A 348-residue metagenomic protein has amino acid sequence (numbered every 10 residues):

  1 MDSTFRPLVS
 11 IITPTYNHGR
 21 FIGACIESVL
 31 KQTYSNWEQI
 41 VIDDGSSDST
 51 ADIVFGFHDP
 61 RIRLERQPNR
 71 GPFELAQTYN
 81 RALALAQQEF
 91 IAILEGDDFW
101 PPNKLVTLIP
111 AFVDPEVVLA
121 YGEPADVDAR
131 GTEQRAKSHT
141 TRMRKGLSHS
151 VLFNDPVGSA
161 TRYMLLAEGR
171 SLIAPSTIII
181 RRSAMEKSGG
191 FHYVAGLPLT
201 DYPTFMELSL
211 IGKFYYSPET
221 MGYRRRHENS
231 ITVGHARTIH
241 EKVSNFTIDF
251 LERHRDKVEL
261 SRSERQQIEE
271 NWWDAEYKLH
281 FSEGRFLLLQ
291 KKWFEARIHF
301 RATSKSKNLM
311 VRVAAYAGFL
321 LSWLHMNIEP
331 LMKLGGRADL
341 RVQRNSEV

Functional and structural regions predicted by a protein language model:
V9-F21, C25, Q32, I42: A conserved hydrophobic helix/loop-capping motif in glycosyltransferases and polysaccharide synthases
G23, D48-G56, F99, N103: Acidic helix N-cap motif at the loop->helix transition within catalytic regions of sugar-transfer enzymes
S28, S35, D43-D52, N69 (+1 more regions): A conserved acidic beta->alpha catalytic loop
Q67-A86, T107: Glycine-rich, basic loop-to-helix element that forms the pyrophosphate-binding segment of sugar-nucleotide handling
A84, K145-K242: Conserved nucleotide-sugar donor-binding catalytic segment
I91: Short aromatic/hydrophobic "clamp" motif used to bind/position activated sugar donors
N103-G146: Conserved donor NDP-sugar-binding/catalytic core segment of glycosyltransferases
R144-G146, L197, Y202, T220-E228 (+2 more regions): Catalytic core of nucleotide-sugar-dependent glycosyltransferases
